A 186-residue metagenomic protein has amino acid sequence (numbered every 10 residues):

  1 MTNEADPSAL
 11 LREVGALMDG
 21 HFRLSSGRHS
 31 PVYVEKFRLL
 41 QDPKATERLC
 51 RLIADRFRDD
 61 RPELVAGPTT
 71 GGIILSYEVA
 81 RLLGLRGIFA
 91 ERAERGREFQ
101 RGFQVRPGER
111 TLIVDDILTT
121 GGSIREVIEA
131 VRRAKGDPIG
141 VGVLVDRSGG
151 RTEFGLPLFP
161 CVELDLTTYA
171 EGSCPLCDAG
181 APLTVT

Functional and structural regions predicted by a protein language model:
M1-T186: PRPP-associated nucleotide enzymes
